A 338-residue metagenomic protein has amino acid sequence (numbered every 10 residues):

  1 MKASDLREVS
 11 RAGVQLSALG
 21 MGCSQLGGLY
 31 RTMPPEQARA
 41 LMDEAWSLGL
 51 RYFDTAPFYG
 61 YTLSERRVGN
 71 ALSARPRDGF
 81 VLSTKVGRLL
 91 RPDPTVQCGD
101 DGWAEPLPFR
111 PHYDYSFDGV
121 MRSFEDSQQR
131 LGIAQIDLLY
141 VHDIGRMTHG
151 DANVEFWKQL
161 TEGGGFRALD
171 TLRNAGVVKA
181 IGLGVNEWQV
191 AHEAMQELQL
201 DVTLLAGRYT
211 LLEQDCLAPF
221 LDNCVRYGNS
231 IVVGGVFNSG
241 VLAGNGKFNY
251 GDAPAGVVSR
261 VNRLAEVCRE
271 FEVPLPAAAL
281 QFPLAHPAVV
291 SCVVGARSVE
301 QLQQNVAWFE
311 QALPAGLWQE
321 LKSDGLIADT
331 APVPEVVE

Functional and structural regions predicted by a protein language model:
M1-D93: N-terminal binding-site loop/beta-alpha segment at the start of enzyme catalytic domains that lines or forms
K2-A12, E65-V81, V120-Q135, C216-S230: Short amphipathic alpha-helices and their capping/turn segments at secondary-structure boundaries
A3, Q37, I144-E338: Beta/alpha (TIM)-barrel catalytic core signal, keyed to glycine-rich beta->alpha loops juxtaposed to Asp/Glu that bind
V9, M21, A38, F53 (+9 more regions): Conserved, mostly hydrophobic/aromatic
R11-L29, V86-R110, Y140-H149, L242: N-terminal small/glycine-rich loop or linker at the start of catalytic domains across soluble metabolic enzymes
V14-L19, G49-R51, P76-F80, I133-D137 (+4 more regions): Short, well-ordered coil/turn segments that N-cap beta-strands
T32-A45, S116-R130, N186-E193: Short, acidic/polar
T95-D137: Active-site gating/metal-coordination segments in enzymes
